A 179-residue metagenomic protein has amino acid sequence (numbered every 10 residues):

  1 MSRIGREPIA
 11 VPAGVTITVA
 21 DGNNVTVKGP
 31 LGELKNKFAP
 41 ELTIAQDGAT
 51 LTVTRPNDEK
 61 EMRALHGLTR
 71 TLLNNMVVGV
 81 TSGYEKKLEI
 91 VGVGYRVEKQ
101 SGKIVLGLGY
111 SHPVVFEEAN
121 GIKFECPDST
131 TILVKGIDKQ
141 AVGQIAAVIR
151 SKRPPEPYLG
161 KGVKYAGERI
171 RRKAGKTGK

Functional and structural regions predicted by a protein language model:
S2-H66, R70-A147, S151-K179: N-terminal intrinsically disordered, cationic/polar leader segments that include organellar targeting peptides
